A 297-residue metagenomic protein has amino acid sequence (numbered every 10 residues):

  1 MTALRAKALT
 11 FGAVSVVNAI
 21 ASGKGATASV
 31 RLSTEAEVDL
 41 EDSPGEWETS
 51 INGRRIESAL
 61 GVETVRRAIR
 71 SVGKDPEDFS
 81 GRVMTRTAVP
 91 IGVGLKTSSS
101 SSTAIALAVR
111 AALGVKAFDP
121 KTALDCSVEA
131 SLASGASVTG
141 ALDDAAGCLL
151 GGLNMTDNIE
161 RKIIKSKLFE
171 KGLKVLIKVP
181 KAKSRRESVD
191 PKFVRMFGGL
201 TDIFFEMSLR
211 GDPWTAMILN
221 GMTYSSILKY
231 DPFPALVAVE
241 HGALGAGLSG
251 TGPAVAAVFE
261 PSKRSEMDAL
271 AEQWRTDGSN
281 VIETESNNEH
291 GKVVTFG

Functional and structural regions predicted by a protein language model:
M1-V93, E289-G297: ATP-binding N-lobe of GHMP and related small-molecule kinases
A6, F11, K162-G297: C-terminal nucleotide
R66, R70, A104-G114, E206 (+1 more regions): Short glycine/serine- and small hydrophobic-enriched flexible loop segments
K74-S80, V109-E129, E266-E272: Phosphate-handling active-site elements
L95-P120, G151: DPxDG-like acidic metal-binding loop motif
D119-L132, A216-N220, A235-L236: Short, well-structured alpha-helical segments that form the helix of a local strand-helix-strand
K121-K165: Alpha/beta catalytic cores of group-transfer enzymes, especially the acyltransferase/condensing modules of polyketide
